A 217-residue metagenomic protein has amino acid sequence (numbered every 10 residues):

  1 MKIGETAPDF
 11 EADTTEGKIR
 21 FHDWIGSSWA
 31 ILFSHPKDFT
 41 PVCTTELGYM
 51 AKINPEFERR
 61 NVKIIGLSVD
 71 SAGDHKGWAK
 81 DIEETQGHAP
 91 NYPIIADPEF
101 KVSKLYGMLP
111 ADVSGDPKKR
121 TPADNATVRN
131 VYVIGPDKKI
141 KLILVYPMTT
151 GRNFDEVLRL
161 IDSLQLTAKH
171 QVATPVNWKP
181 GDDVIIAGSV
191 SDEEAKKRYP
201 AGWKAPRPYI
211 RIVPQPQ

Functional and structural regions predicted by a protein language model:
M1-Q217: Chalcogenol-based redox active-site neighborhoods
